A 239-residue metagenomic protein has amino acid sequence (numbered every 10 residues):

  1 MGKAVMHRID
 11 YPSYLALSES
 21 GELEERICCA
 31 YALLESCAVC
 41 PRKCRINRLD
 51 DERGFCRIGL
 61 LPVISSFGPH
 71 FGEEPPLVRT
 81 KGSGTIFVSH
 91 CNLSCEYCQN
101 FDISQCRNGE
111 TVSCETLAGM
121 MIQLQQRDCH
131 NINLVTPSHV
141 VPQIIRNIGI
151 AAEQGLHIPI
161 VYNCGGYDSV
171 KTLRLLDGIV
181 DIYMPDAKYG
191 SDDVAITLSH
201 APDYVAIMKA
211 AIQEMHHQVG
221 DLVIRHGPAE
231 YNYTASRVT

Functional and structural regions predicted by a protein language model:
M1-G82: Flexible, acidic/Gly-rich N-terminal and inter-domain linker regions that tether and position cofactor-handling modules
R42-R45, L49, E96, N100 (+3 more regions): Generic secondary-structure signature for well-ordered alpha-helical cores
E52, C56-I182, S191-D192: Conserved Radical SAM active-site core
S104, V141, G166-S169, A187-V205 (+1 more regions): Conserved radical SAM core fold
G155, D177-G178, K209, Y231-S236: Short gly/pro-enriched beta-turn/loop segments at secondary-structure junctions
Y162-G165, S191-V194, A210-V219: Short, basic, helix/turn surface patches
M184, M208: Ligand-binding pocket scaffold of soluble enzyme catalytic domains
S199-A201, I212-T239: Conserved strand-turn element in the central/C-terminal portion of the radical SAM core barrel that lines
